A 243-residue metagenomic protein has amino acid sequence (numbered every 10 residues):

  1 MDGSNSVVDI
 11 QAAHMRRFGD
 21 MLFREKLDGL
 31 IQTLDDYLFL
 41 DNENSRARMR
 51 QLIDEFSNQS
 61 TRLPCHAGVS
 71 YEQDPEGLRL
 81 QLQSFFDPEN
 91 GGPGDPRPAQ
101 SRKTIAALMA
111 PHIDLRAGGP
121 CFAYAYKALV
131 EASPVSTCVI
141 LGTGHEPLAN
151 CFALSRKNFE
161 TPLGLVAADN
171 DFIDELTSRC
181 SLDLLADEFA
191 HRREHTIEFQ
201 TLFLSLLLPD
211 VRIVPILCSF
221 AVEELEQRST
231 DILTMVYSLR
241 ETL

Functional and structural regions predicted by a protein language model:
M1-E72, E76: Long, charge-rich, low-complexity alpha-helical segments
S60-L243: Active-site histidine-anchored catalytic micro-motif
